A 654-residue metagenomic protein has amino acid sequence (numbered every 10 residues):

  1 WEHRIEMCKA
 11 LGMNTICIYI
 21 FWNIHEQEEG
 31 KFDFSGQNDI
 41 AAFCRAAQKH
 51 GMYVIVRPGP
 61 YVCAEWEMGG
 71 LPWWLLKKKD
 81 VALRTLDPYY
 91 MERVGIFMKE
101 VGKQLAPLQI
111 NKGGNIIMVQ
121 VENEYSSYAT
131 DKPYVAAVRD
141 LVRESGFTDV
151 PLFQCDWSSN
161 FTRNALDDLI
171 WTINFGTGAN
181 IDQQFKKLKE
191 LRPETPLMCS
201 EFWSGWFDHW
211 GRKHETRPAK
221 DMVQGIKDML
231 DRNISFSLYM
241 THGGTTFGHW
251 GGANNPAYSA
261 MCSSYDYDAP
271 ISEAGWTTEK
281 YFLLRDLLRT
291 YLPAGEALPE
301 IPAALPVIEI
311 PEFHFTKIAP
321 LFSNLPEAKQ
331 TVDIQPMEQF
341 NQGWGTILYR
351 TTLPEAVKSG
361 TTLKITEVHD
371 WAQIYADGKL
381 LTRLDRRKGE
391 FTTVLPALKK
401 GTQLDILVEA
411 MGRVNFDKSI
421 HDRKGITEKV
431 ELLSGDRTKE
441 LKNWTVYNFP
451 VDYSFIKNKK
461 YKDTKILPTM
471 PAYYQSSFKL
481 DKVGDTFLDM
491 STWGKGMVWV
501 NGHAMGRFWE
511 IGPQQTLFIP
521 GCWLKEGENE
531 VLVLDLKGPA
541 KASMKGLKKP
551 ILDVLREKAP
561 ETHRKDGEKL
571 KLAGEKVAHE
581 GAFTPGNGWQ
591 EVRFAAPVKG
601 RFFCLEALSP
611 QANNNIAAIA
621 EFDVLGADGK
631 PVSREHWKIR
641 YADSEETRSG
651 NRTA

Functional and structural regions predicted by a protein language model:
E2-E67, R139-V150: Aromatic-lined substrate-binding rim segments of carbohydrate-active enzymes
Y19-K31, G36, A64-Y89, P256-D268: Aromatic- and acidic-residue-enriched carbohydrate-binding clefts of CAZyme catalytic domains
V56, P60-R93, K99-L238: Substrate-binding/catalytic cleft of secreted carbohydrate-active enzymes, primarily glycoside hydrolases
M91-L105, Q109-Q120, D131-V135, R139 (+13 more regions): Carbohydrate-binding surfaces of carbohydrate-active enzymes
Y349-T351, G389-T393, Y474-S476, P513-L517 (+1 more regions): Short strand-edge motifs at loop-to-beta-strand transitions and within beta-strands of extracellular beta-rich domains
S359-Y375, F478-N501, F508-W509, V531-L534: Aromatic-lined ligand-binding clefts that engage carbohydrates, nucleic acids, or primary amines
L381, M505-G506: Short hydrophobic beta-strand segments in globular cytosolic domains
M505, G538, E561-A573, A582-A654: Aromatic, loop-rich ligand-recognition surfaces of beta-strand-rich domains
